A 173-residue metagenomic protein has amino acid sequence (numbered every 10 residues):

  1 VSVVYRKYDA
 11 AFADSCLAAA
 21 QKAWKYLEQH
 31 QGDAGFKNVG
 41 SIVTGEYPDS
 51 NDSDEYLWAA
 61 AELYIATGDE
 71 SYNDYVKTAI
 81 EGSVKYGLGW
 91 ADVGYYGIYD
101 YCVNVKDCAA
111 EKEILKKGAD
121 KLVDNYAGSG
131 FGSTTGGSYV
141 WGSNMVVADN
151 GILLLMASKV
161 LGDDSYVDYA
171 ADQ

Functional and structural regions predicted by a protein language model:
V1-Q173: Glycan-recognition and catalytic cores of secretory/periplasmic carbohydrate-active enzymes
